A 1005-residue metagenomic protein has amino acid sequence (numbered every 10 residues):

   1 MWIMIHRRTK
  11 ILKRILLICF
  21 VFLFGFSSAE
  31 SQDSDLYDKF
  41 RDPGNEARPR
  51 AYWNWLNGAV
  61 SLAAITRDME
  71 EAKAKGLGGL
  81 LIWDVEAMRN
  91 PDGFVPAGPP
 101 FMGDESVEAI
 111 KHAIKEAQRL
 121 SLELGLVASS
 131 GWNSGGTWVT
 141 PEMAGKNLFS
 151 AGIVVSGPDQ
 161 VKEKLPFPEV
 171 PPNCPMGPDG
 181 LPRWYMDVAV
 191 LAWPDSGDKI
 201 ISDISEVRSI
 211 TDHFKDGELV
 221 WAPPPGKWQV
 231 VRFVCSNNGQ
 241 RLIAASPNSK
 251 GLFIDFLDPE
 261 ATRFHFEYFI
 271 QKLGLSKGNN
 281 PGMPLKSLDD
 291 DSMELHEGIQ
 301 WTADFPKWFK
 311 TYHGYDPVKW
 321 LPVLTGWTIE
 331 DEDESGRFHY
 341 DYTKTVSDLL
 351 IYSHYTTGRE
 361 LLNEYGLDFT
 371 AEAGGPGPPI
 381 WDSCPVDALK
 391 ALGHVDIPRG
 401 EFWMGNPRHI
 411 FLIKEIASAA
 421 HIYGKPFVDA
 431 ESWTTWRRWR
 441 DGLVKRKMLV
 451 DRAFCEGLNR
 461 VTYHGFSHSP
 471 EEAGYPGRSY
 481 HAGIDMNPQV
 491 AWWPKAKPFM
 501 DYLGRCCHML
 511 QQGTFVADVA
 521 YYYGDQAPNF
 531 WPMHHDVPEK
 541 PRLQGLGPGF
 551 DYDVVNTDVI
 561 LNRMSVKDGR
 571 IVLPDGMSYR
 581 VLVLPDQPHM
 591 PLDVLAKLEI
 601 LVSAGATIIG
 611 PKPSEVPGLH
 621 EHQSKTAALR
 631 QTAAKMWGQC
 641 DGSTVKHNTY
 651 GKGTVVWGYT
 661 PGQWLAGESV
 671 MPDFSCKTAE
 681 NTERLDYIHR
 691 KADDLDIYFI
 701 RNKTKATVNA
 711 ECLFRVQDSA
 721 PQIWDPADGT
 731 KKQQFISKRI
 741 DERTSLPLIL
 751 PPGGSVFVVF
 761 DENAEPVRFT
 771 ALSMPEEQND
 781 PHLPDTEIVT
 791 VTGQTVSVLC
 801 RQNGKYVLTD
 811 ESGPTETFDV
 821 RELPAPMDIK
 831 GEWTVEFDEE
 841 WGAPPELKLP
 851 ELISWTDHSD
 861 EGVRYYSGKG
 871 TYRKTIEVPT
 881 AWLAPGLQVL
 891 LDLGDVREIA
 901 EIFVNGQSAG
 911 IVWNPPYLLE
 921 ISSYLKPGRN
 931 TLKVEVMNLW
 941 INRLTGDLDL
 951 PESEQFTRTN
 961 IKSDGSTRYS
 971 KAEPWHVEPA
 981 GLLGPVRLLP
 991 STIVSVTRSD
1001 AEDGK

Functional and structural regions predicted by a protein language model:
I15-G25: Bacterial N-terminal signal peptides
A29-D33, A1001: Boundary at the C-terminal end of the N-terminal hydrophobic targeting segment
Q32-G79: Mature N-terminal segment immediately following signal peptide/propeptide cleavage in secreted/periplasmic
S61-T66, G79, F101-W132, W138 (+8 more regions): Carbohydrate-binding surfaces of carbohydrate-active enzymes
V85-H213, W221-P223, F233, L242-I243 (+2 more regions): Acidic/aromatic-lined carbohydrate-recognition and catalytic surfaces of CAZymes acting on diverse glycans
N238, S812-E816, M937-G946: Short acidic/polar inter-strand loop motif in beta-rich domains
L713, I876-V878, W882-N905, V912 (+1 more regions): Aromatic-lined ligand-binding clefts that engage carbohydrates, nucleic acids, or primary amines
E877, L919-R929, E935-W940, T945 (+1 more regions): Short, surface-exposed tryptophan/glycine-enriched loops that mediate extracellular molecular recognition
